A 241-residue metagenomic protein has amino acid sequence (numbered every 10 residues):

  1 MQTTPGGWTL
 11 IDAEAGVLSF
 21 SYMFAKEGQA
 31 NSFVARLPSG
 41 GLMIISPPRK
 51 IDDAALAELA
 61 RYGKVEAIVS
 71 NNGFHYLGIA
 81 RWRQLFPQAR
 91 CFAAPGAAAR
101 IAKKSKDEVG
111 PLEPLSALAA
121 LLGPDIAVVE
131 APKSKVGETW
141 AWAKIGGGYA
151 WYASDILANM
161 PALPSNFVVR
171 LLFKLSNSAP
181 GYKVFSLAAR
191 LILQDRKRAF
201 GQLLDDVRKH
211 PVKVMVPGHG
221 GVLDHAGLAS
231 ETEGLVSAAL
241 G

Functional and structural regions predicted by a protein language model:
M1-A55, K106-L175, A199-L203, K209: Catalytic core of the metallo-beta-lactamase
F20-A25, P48-I51, A67, G78-R81 (+2 more regions): Cap/insert and terminal regions of metallo-dependent hydrolase folds
G40, K64-E66, Q88, G147-G148 (+1 more regions): A general structural motif
I44-P47, E66-N72, F92-A94, W151-D155 (+2 more regions): Active-site neighborhood of phospho(di)ester-bond hydrolases with catalytic His/Asp-centered motifs
A57-L121, G234-A238: Active-site HxH/HxHxD metal-binding segment of metal-dependent hydrolases
H75, A158, V222: Short active-site segment of divalent metal-dependent hydrolases/proteases that encodes the spacing between
H75, S134-E138, H219: Histidine-centered active-site/metal-ligand motif
A102-K103, E138, A226-G227: Short, solvent-exposed polar/charged micro-motifs at secondary-structure junctions
